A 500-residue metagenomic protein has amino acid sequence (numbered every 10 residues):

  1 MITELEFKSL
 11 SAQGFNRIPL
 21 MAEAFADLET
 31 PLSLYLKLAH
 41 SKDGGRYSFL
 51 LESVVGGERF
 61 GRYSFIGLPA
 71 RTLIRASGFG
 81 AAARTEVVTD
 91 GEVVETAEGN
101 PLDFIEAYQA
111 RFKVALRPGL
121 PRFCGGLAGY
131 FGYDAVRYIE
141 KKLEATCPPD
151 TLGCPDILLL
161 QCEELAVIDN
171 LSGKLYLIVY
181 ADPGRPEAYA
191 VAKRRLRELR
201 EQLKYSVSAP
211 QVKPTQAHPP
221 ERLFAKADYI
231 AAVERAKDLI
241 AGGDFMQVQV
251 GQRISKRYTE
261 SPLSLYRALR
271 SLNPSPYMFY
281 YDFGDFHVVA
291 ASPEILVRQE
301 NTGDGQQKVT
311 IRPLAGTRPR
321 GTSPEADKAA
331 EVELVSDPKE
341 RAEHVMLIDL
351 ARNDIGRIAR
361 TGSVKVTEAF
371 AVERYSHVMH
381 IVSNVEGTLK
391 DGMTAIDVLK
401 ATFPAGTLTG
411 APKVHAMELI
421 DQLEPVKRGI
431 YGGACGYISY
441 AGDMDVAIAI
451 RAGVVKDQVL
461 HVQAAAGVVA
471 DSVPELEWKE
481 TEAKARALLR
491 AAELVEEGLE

Functional and structural regions predicted by a protein language model:
M1-E500: Extended alpha-helical targeting/anchoring segments, especially N-terminal organellar/secretory targeting helices
